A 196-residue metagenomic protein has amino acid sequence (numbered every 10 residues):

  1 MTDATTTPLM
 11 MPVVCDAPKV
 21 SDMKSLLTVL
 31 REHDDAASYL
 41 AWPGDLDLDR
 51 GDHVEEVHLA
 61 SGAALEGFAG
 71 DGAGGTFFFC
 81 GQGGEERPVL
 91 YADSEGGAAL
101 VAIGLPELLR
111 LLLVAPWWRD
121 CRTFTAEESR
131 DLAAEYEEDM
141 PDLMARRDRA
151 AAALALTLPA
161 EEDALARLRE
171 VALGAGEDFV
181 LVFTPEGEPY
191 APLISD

Functional and structural regions predicted by a protein language model:
M1-G96, M144-D196: A surface-exposed partner-binding patch
L90-D131: Compact, glycine/acidic-enriched structural inserts
R119-A153: Hydrophobic alpha-helical interaction segments
